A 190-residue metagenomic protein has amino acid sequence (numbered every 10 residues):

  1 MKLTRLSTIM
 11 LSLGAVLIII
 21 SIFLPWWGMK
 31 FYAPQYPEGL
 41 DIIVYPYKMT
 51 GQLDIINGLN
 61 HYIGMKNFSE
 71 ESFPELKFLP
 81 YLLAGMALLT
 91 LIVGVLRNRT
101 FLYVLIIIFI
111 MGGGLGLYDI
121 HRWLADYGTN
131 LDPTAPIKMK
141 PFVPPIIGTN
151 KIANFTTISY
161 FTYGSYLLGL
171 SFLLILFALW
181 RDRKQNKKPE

Functional and structural regions predicted by a protein language model:
M1-R5, E71-P74, L96-T100, I152-T162: Juxtamembrane loop-transmembrane helix junctions in multi-pass integral membrane proteins, especially the extracellular
K2, W180-E190: Membrane-interface capping segments at transmembrane-helix boundaries
T4-F31: N-terminal signal-anchor transmembrane alpha helix
S12-S21, P74-G94, Y103-G112, Y166-L173: Hydrophobic alpha-helical transmembrane segments
I22-P25, G94, L117, L176-D182: Hydrophobic membrane-targeting alpha-helices
F23-E75, H121-S159: Long, glycine/tryptophan/cysteine-rich extracytoplasmic
L83-L131, N186-E190: Hydrophobic alpha-helical transmembrane segments of integral membrane proteins
F161, L168-R183: C-terminal or internal capping secondary-structure element at the end of a domain, subdomain, or sheet
